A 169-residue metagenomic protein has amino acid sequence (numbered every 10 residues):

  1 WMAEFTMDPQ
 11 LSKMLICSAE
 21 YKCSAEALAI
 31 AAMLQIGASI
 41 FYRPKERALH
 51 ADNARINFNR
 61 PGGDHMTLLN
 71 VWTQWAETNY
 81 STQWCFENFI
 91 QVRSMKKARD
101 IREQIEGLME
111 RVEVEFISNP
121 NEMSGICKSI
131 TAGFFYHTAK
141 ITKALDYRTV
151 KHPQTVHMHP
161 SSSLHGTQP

Functional and structural regions predicted by a protein language model:
W1-P169: Second RecA-like catalytic domain
